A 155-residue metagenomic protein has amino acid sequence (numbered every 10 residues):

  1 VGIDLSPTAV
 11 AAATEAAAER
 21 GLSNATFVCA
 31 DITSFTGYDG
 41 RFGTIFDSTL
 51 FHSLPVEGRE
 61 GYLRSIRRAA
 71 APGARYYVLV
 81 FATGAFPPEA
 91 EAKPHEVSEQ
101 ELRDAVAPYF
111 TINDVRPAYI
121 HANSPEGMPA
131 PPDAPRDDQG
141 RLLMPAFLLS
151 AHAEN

Functional and structural regions predicted by a protein language model:
V1-G40, L54-N155: Class I (Rossmann-like) S-adenosyl-L-methionine-dependent methyltransferase catalytic domain, capturing the SAM-binding
G43: Conserved acidic residues
F46: A conserved beta-strand element that flanks and buttresses the S-adenosyl-L-methionine
T49-S53: Short catalytic micro-motifs in class I SAM-dependent methyltransferases
